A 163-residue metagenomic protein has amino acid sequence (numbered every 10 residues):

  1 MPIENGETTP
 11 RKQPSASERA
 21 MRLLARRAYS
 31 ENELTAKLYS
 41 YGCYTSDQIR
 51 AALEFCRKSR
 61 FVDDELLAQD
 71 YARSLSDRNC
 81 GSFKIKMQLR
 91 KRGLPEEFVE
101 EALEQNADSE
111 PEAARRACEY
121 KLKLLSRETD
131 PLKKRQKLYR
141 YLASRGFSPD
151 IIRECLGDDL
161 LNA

Functional and structural regions predicted by a protein language model:
M1-A163: An alpha-helical, amphipathic repeat domain used for nucleic-acid recognition, typified by the mTERF helical solenoid
